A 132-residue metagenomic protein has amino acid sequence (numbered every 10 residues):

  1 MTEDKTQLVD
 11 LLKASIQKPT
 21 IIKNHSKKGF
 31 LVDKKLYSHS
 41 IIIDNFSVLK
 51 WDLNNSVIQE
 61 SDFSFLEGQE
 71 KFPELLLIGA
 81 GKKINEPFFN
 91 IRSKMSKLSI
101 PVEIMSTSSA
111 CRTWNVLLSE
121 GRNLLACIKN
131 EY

Functional and structural regions predicted by a protein language model:
M1-S61, S119-Y132: Non-catalytic interface/targeting segments
K50-W51, I84-P87, T113: Short active-site-adjacent helix-start/loop capping segments
E60-E67, T113-W114: Short, charged beta->alpha transition segments
Q69-E103: Mid-chain, well-packed structural core segment of small domains
K82-N85, S109-C111, Y132: A short acidic, glycine/proline-enriched capping/turn motif at secondary-structure boundaries, especially helix N-cap
P101-C111: A short glycine-rich beta-strand->turn/loop micro-motif centered on a GG-aromatic cluster
R112-E120: Conserved phosphate-binding catalytic cores of ATP/NTP-utilizing and phosphoryl-transfer enzymes
